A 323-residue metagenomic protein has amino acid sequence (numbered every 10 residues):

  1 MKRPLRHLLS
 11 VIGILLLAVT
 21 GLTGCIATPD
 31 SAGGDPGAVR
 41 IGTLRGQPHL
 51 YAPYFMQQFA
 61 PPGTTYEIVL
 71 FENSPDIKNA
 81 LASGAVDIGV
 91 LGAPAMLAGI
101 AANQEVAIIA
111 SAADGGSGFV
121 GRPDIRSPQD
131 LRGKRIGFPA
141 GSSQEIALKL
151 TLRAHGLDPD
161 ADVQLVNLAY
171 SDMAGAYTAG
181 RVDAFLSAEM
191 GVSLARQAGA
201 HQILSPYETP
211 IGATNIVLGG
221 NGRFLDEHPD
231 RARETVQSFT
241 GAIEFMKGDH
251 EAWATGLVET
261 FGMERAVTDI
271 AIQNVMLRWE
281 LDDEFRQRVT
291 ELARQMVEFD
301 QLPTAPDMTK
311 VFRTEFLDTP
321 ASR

Functional and structural regions predicted by a protein language model:
G21-G24: C-terminal motif of bacterial Sec signal peptides marking the signal peptidase cleavage site
I26-P29: Bacterial signal peptide processing site
P36-Q58, G116-R122, R126-Q197, E251 (+1 more regions): Bilobed "Venus flytrap"/periplasmic-binding protein-like clamshell domains and structurally analogous long
R45-A82, L97-A102, I146-R153: Short, polar/charged alpha-helical segment
A82-L91, Q104-V106, K134-R135, T178-S187 (+1 more regions): Alpha-to-beta junction loops
P94-A95, V166, S171-V258: Pocket-lining segment of extracytoplasmic ligand-binding domains
D226-P303: Secondary-structure end/capping motifs
V297-R323: Conserved C-terminal helix/tail region of periplasmic/extracytoplasmic solute-binding proteins
